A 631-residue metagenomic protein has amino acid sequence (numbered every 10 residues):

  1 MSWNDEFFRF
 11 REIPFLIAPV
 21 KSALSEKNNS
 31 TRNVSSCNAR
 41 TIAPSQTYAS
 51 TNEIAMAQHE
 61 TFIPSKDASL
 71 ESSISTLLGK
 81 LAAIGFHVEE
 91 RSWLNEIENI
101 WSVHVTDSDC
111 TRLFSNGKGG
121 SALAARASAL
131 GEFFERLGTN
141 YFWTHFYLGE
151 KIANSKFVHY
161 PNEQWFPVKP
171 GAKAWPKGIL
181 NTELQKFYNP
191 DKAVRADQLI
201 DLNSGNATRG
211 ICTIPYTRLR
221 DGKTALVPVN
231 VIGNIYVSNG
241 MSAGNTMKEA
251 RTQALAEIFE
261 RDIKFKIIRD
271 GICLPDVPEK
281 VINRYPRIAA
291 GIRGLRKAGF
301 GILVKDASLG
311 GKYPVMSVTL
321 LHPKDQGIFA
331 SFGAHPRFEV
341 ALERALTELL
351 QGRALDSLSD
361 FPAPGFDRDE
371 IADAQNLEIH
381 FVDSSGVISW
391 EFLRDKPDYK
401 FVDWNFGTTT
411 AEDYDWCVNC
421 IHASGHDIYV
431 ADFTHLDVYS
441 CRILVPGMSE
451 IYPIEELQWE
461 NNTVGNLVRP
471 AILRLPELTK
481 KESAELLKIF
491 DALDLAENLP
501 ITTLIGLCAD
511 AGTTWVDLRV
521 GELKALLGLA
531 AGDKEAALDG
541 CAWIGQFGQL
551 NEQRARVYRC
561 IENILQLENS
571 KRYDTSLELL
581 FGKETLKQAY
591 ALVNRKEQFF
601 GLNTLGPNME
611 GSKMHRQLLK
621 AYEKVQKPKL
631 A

Functional and structural regions predicted by a protein language model:
S2-A631: Helix-biased "structured C-terminal domain" signature
